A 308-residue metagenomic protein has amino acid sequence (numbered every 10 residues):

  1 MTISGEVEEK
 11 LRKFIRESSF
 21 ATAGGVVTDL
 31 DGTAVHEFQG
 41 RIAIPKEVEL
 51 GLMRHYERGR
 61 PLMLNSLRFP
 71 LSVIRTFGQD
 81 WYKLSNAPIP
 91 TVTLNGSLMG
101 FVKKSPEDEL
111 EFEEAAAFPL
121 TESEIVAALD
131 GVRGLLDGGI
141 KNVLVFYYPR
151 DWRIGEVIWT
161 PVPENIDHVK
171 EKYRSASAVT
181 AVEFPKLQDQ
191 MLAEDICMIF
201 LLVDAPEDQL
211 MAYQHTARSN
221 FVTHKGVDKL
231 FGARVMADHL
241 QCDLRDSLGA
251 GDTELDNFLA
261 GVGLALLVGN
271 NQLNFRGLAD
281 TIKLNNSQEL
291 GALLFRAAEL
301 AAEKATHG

Functional and structural regions predicted by a protein language model:
M1-L30, A34-V35, K46-E57: Non-catalytic pre-domain segments flanking phosphatase-related domains
T2-S4, A21, G25, P45 (+1 more regions): Mg2+-dependent phosphoryl-transfer enzymes with acidic/Ser/Thr/Gly-rich catalytic loops
E6-S18, E183-K186, A292, A297: A short, compositionally biased domain-edge/stem linker segment
T33, G40, P70, L255: Conserved Rossmann-like nucleotide-cofactor binding loop
A34-G40, A217-F221: Glycine-rich phosphate-binding "P-loop"
E37-F38, V73-R75, V102-K103, L259 (+1 more regions): Short glycine-/acidic-enriched loop or helix-start segments at secondary-structure transitions that form or flank
K46-V162: Active-site phosphate-binding/coordination module
L135, I140-L248, E254-V262: Conserved acidic, metal-coordinating active-site core of Asp-based, Mg2+-dependent phosphoryl-transfer enzymes
